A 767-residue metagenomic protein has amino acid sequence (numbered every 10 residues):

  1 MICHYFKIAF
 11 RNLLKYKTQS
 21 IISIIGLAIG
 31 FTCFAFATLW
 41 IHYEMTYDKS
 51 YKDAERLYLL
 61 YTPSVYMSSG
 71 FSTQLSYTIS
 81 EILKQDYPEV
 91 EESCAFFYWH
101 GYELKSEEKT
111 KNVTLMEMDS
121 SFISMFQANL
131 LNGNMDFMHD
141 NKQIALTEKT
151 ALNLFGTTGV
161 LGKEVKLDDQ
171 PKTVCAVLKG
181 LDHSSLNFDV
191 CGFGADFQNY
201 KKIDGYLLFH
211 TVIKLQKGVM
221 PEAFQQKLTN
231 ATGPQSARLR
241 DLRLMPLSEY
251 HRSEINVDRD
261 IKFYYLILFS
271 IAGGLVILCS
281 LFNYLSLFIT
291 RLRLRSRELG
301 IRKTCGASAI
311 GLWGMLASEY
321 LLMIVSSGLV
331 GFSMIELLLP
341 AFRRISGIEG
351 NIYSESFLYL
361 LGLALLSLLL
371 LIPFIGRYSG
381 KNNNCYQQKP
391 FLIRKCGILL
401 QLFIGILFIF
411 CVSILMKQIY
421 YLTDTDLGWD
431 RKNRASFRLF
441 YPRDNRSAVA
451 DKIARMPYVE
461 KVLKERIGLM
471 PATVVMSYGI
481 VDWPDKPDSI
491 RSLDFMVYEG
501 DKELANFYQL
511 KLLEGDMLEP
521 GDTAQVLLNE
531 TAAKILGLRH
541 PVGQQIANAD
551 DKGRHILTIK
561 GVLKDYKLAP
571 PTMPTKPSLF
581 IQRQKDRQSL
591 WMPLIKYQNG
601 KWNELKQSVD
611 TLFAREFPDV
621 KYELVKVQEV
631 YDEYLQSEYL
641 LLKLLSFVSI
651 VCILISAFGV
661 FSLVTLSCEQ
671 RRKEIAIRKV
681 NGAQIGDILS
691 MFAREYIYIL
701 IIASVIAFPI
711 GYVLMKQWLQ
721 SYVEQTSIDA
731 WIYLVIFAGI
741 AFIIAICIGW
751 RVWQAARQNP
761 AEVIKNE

Functional and structural regions predicted by a protein language model:
C3-H4, R11, K15, Q19 (+8 more regions): Membrane-helix entry/capping segments
F6-L14, T18, I22, G26 (+4 more regions): Intracellular coupling helices
K15-H42, K262-R297, V325, I393-Q418 (+3 more regions): Hydrophobic alpha-helical transmembrane segments of multi-pass inner-membrane transport and secretion
A37-G101, Y200, L207-K217, Q225-K227 (+6 more regions): Membrane-proximal extracellular/periplasmic loop immediately following the first transmembrane helix
D119-L131, I144-I261, D451-E633: Mid-to-C-terminal secondary-structure elements that act as membrane-proximal/extracytoplasmic interface segments
L242-P246, G274-I277, L285-N384: Cyclic-dinucleotide signaling modules
S280, R291-L292, L360-P390, F737-E767: C-terminal membrane-exit region of the final transmembrane helix in multipass inner-membrane proteins
E298-R343, C652, K673-K716, Q720 (+2 more regions): Transmembrane alpha-helical interface segments in multi-pass membrane proteins
